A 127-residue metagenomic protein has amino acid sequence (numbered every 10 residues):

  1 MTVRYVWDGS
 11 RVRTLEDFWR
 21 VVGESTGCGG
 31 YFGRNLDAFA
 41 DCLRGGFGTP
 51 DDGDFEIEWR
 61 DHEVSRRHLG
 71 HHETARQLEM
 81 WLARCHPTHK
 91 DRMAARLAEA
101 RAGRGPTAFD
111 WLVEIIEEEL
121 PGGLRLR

Functional and structural regions predicted by a protein language model:
M1-R127: Positively charged, polar, low-complexity stretches
